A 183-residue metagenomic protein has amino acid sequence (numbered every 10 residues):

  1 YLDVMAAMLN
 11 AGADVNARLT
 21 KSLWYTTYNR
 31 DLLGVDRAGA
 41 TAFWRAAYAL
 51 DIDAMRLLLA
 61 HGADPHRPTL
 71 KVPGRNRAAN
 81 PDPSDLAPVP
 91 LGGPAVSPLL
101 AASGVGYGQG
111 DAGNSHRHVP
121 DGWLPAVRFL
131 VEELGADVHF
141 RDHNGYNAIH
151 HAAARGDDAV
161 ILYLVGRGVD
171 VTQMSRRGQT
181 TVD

Functional and structural regions predicted by a protein language model:
Y1, Y28-A38, R45-D51, A78-N80 (+4 more regions): Ankyrin repeat A-helix N-terminal signature
D3-A6, W44, D53-R56, L100 (+4 more regions): Solvent-exposed, polar/charged alpha-helical surfaces in well-ordered, non-transmembrane soluble domains, broadly
A6-D14, R56-D64, R128-D137, L162-D170: Ankyrin repeat domain, specifically the short helix-to-loop turn at the C-terminus of the second helix of each repeat
V171-D183: Leucine-rich solenoid repeat scaffolds
